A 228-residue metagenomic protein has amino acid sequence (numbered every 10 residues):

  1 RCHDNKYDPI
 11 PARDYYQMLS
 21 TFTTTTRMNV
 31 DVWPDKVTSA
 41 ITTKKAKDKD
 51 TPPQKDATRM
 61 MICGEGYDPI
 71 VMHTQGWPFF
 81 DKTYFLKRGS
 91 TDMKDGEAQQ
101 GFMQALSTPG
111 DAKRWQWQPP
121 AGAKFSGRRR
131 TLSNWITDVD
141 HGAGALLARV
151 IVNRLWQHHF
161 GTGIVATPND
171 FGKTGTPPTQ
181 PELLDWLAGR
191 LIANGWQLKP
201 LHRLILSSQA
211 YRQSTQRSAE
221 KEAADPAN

Functional and structural regions predicted by a protein language model:
R1-T43: Sequence context surrounding c-type heme c attachment/ligation sites in exported
D8-P9, V37-N228: Primarily short, surface-exposed interaction patches in extracytoplasmic proteins
